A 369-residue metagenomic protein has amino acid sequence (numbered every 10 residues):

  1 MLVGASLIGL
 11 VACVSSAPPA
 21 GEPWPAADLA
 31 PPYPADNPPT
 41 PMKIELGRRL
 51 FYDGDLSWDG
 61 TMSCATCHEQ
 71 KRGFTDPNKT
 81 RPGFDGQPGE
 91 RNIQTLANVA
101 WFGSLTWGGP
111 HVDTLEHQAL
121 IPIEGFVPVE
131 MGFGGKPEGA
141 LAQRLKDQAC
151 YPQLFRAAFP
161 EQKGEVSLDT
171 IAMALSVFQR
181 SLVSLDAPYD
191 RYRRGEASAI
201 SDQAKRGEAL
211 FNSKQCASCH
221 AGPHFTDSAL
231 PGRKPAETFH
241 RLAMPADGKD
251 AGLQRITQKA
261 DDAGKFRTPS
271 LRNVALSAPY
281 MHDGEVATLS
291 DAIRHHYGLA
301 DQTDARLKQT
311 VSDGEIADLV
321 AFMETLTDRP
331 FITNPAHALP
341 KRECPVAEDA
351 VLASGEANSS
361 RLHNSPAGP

Functional and structural regions predicted by a protein language model:
L2-A12: Bacterial N-terminal signal peptides
V14-S16: Bacterial signal peptide processing site
P18-I121, A187-H295, D301, N334-P369: Short glycine/threonine-rich turn/loop motifs
Y33-A35, K136-A140: A ubiquitous short alpha-helical element
P82, V127-E130, Q302, L326: Hydrophobic alpha-helical segments
F126-F133, R144: A gly/proline- and charged-residue-enriched helix-loop-helix capping module
E138-L185, A275, E285-P369: C-terminal capping alpha-helices of c-type cytochrome domains
